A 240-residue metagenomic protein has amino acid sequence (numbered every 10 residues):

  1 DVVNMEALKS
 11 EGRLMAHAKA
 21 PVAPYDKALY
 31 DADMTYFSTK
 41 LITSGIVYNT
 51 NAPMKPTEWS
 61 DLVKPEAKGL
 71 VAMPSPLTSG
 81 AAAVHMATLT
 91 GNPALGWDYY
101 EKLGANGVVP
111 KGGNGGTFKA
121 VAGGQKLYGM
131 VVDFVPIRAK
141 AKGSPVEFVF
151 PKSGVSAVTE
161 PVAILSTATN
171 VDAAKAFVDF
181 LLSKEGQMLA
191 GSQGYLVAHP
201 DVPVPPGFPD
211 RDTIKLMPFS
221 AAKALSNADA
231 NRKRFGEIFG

Functional and structural regions predicted by a protein language model:
D1-Q125: Extracytoplasmic ligand-binding site segments that recognize negatively charged/polar headgroups
V3-A7, L127-P145, G194: A ligand-binding cleft/hinge motif common to bilobed small-molecule-binding domains
M15-V22, T35-S38, S60, Y128 (+3 more regions): Short beta-strand->loop
K27-A28, I42, E101-L103, P110-K111 (+1 more regions): Periplasmic-binding protein-like
G45-A52, A87, T159-N170, L189-A190: A bilobed periplasmic-binding-protein/Venus flytrap-type ligand-binding module shared by bacterial periplasmic
E58, Y99, E160, T169-L181 (+1 more regions): Short amphipathic alpha-helical coupling segments at ligand-binding clamshell hinges and other catalytic/signaling
G69-L77, F180-V204: Periplasmic-binding protein-like
A198-G240: An extracytoplasmic/periplasmic, membrane-proximal ligand-sensing/linker region
